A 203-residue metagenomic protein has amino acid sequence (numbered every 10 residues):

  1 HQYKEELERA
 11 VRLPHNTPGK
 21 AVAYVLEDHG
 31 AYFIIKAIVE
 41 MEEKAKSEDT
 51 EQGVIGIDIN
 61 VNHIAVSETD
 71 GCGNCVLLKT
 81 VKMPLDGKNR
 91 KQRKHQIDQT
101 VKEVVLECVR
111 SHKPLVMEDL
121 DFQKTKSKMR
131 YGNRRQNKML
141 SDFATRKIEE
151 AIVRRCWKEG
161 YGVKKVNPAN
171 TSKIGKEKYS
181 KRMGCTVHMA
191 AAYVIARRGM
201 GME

Functional and structural regions predicted by a protein language model:
H1-T50: Charged, flexible boundary elements
A31-E203: Positively charged, helix-rich recognition surfaces that bind polyanionic ligands
